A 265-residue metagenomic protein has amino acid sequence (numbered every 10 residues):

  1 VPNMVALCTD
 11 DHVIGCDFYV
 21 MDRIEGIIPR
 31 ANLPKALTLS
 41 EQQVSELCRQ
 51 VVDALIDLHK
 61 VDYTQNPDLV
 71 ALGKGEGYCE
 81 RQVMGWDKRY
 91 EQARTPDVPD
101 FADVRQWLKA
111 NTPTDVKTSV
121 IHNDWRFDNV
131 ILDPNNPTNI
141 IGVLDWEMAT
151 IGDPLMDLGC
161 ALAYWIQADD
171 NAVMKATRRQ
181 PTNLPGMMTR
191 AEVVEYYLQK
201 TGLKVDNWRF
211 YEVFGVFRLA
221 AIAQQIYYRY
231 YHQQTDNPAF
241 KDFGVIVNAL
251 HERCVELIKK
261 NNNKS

Functional and structural regions predicted by a protein language model:
V1, K60-A71, D97-V98, T201-D206 (+2 more regions): Surface-exposed helix-capping loop/turn segments at secondary-structure junctions
V1-V120, P134-N139: ATP-binding pocket architecture of kinase catalytic cores
G73-K74, K204-G215: All-alpha amphipathic helical-bundle segments outside canonical DNA-binding/catalytic cores that form hydrophobic
V120-H122, F127: Catalytic-loop of the protein kinase fold
V130-L132: Hydrophobic residue at the +6 position relative to the catalytic HRD Asp in the kinase catalytic loop
V143-A149: Activation of the activation-loop gatekeeper triad in protein kinase-fold domains
M156-T201, G215-Q233: Active-site activation/catalytic loop segments of kinase-like enzymes and analogous catalytic loops in related
A221-S265: Regulatory N- and C-terminal appendages and interdomain linkers associated with kinase/kinase-like NTP transferase
